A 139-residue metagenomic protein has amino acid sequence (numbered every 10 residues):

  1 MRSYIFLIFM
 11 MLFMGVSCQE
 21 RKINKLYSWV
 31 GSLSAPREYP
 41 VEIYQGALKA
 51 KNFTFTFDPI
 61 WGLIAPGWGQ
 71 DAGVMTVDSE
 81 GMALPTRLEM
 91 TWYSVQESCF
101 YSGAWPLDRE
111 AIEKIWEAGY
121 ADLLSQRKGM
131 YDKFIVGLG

Functional and structural regions predicted by a protein language model:
I5-L12: Sec-dependent N-terminal signal peptides
M14-S17: C-terminal motif of bacterial Sec signal peptides marking the signal peptidase cleavage site
R21-P36: Contiguous beta-strand segments within globular domains
K25, E80-L84, E97, K128-M130: Solvent-exposed loop and beta-edge segments used for protein-protein assembly and interaction
A47-S94: Tryptophan-paired
Y93-S102: Short acidic/polar inter-strand loop motif in beta-rich domains
Y101-L123: Short beta-strand elements
I115-G139: Compositionally biased low-complexity segments at domain edges in trafficked proteins and select soluble regulators
